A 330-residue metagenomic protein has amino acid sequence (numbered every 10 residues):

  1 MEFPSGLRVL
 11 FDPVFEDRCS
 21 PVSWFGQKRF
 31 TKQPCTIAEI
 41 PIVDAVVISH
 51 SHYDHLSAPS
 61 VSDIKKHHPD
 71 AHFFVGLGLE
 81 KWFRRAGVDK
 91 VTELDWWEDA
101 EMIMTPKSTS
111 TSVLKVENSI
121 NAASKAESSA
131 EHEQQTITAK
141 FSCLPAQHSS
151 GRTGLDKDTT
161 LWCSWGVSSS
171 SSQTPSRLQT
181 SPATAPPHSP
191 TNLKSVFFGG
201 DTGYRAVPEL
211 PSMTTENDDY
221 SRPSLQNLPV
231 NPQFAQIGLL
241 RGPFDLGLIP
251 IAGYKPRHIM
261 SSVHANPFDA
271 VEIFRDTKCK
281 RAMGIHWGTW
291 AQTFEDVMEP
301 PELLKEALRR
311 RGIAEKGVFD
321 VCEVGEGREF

Functional and structural regions predicted by a protein language model:
F3-S51, A58-K66, S150-L155, T202-R241: Pre-active-site segment of Zn-dependent metallo-hydrolases
R8-P13, T138-A146, K194-D201: Active-site-proximal beta-strand elements of phosphoester/diester hydrolases
L10-D12, I42-H52, F74-G76, F197-T202 (+4 more regions): Active-site neighborhood of phospho(di)ester-bond hydrolases with catalytic His/Asp-centered motifs
F15-D17, Y53, E80, A146-S149 (+3 more regions): Short, solvent-exposed loop/turn segments at secondary-structure junctions
P59, G151-T277: Active-site-proximal loop/helix segments of hydrolase catalytic cores
H67-H72: Short active-site oxyanion
V75-L193, R309-E326: Metallo-beta-lactamase
R84-E117, Q135, G238-R241, L246 (+1 more regions): Binuclear metal-ion centers of metallo-dependent hydrolases, dominated by the metallo-beta-lactamase
